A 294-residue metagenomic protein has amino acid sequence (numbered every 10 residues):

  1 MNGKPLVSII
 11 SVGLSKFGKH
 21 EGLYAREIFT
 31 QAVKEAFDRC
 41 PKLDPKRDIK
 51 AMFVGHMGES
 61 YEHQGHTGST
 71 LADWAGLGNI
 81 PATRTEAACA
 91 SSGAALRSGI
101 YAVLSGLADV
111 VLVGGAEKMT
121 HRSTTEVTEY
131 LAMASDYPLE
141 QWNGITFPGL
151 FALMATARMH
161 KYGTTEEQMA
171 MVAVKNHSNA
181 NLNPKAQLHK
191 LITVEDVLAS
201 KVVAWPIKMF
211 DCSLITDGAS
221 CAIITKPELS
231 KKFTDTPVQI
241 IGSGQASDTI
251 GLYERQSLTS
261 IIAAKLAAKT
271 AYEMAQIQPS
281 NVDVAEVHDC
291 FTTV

Functional and structural regions predicted by a protein language model:
M1-A90, S98, R158-T165, Q187-T193 (+2 more regions): Conserved active-site "lid/cap" helical segment
M1-R26, Y137, A170-M171, V202-T270 (+1 more regions): Condensing-enzyme catalytic core mediating Claisen C-C bond formation in acyl metabolism
N2-P5, H56-V111, K118-L150, L188-L214 (+2 more regions): Conserved catalytic cysteine-centered active-site region of acyl-thioester-dependent Claisen-condensing enzymes
L23-Q31, E62-G65, G93, I145-A152 (+6 more regions): Electropositive phosphate-/nucleotide-binding environments in soluble metabolic enzymes
K46-H56, P81-A87, V111-A116, E167-V174 (+2 more regions): Beta-strand segments within the central parallel beta-sheet cores of soluble alpha/beta enzyme folds
E86-E117, G149-L182, A222-E228: Active-site-proximal alpha-helical scaffold in enzymes
V111, G115-S123, V127, A173 (+3 more regions): Acyl-CoA/ACP chain-elongation machinery
G144-G149, T156-C212, S220, D235: Functionally critical mobile loop/hinge segments
